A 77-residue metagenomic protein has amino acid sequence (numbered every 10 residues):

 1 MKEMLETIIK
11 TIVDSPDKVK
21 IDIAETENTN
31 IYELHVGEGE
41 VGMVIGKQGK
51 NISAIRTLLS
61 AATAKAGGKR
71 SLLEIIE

Functional and structural regions predicted by a protein language model:
M1-M43, N51-E77: RNA-contacting regions in translation and RNA-metabolism proteins, encompassing KH/S1 modules where present
